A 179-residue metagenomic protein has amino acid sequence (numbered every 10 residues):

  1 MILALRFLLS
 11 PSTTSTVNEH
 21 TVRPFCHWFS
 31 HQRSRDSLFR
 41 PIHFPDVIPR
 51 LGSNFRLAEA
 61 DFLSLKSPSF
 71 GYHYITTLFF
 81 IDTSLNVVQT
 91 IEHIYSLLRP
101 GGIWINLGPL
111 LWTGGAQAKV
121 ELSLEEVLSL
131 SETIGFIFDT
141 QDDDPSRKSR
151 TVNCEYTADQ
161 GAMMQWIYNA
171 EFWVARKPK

Functional and structural regions predicted by a protein language model:
P11-S69: S-adenosyl-L-methionine
T21-P41, L111, A116-K148: Conserved Class I S-adenosyl-L-methionine
L63-I75, Q165-I167: A short acidic, Gly/Pro-enriched loop at the edge of an enzyme's catalytic core that lines a small-molecule cofactor
T76-F80: Short catalytic micro-motifs in class I SAM-dependent methyltransferases
D82-N86: A short His-aromatic
V88-G101: A short glycine-rich, Lys/Arg-flanked "PGG" loop and its adjoining helix->strand segment in the class I
P100-G114: Conserved beta-strand signature within the Rossmann-like core of class I S-adenosyl-L-methionine
I134-G135, R150-K179: Core SAM-dependent methyltransferase catalytic element
